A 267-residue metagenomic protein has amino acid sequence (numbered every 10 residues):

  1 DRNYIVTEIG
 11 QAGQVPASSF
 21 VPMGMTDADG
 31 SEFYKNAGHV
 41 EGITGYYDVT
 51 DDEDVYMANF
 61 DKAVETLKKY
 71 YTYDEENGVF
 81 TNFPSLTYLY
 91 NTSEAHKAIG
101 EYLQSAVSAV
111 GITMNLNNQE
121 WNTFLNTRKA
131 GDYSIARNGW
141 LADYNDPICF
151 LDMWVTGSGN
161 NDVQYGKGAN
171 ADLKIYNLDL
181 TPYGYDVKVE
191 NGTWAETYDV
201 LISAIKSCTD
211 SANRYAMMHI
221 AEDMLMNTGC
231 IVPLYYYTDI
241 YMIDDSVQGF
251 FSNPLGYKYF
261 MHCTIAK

Functional and structural regions predicted by a protein language model:
D1-S105, I220: Append "and occasionally in soluble cytosolic enzymes with long acidic Gly/Pro-rich linkers
Y4, P16, A58-T66, A95-G111 (+7 more regions): Extracytoplasmic/secreted proteins, especially bacterial periplasmic and envelope-associated proteins
I5-T7, K69-N91, N138-G139, N191-I243: Bilobed periplasmic-binding protein-like "clamshell/Venus-flytrap" ligand-binding domains
G13, M25, Y90-T92, N118-E120 (+3 more regions): Short, flexible loop/turn elements at secondary-structure junctions
T26-D61, D74-F83, T127-G131, D152-S203 (+2 more regions): Short, solvent-exposed loop/beta-turn-alpha elements that line the ligand-binding surface or hinge of extracytoplasmic
T81-T87, S105-Q119, A204: A local structural motif
S108-K167, M217: Periplasmic binding protein-like
